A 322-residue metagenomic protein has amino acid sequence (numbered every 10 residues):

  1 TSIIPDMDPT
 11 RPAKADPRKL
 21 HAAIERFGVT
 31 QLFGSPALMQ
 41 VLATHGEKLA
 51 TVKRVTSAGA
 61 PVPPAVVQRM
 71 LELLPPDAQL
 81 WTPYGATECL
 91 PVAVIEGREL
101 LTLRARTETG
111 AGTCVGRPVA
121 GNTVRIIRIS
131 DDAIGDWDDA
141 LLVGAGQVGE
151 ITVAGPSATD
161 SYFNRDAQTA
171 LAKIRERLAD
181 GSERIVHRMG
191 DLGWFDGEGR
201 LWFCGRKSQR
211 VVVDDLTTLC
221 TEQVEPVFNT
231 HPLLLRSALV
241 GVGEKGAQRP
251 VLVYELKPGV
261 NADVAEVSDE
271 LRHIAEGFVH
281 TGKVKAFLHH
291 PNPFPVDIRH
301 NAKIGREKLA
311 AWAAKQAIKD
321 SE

Functional and structural regions predicted by a protein language model:
T1, T30, K53, L235 (+1 more regions): Short acidic/polar active-site loop segments enriched in Thr and Asp
T1-Q31: Conserved AMP-binding/adenylation subdomain of ANL enzymes
I3, V143, D196, W202 (+1 more regions): Generic structural signal for well-ordered beta-strand positions
A22-E25, G34, K53, V62 (+4 more regions): Conserved AMP-binding/adenylate-forming
A22-E25, L32-F33, G155, D160-S161 (+2 more regions): AMP-binding/adenylate-forming catalytic core of the ANL superfamily
A238-G243, V251-L252, H273-E322: Conserved C-terminal "lid"/linker of ANL adenylate-forming enzymes
